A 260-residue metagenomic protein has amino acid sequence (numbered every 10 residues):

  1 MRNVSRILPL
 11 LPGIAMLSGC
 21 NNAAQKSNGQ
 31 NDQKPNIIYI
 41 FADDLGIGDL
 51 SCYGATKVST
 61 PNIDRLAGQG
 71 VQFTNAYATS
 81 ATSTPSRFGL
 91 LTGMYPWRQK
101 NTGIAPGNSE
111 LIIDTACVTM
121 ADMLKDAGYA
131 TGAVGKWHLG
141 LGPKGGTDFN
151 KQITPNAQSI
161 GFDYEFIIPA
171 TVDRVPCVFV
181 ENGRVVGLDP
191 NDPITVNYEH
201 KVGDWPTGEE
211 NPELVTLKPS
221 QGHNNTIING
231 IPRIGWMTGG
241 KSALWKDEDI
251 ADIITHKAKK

Functional and structural regions predicted by a protein language model:
R2-S5, P12-A15, C20-K260: Formylglycine-dependent sulfatase
